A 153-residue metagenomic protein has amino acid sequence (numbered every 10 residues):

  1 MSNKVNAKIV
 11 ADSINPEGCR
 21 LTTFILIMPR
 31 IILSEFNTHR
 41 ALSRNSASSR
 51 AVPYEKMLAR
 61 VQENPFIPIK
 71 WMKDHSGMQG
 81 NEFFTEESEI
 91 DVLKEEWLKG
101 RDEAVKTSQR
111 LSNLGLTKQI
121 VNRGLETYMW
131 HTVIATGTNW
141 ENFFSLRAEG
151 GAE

Functional and structural regions predicted by a protein language model:
M1-E153: A conserved ligand/cofactor-binding region detector
